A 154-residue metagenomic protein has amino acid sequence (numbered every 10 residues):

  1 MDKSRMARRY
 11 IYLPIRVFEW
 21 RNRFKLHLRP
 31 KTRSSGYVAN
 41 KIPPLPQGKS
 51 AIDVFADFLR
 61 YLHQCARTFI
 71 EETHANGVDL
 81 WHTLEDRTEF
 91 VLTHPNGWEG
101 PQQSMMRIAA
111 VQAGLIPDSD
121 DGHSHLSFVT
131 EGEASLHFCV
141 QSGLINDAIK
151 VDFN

Functional and structural regions predicted by a protein language model:
M1-V111: Phosphate-binding loop and its immediate beta->loop->alpha context in nucleotide/phosphate-handling enzymes
R16-E19, R33-S35, V140-N154: Gly/Thr-rich phosphate-binding beta-strand-loop-beta motif of the actin/hexokinase/Hsp70
E85-R87, G122-H123, K150-F153: Short, well-ordered loop/turn elements at secondary-structure boundaries
F90-T93, Q103, I116-T130: Cytosolic catalytic headpieces and adjacent flexible linkers of membrane translocases
P95, G132-E133, V151-N154: A short acidic Gly-Thr/Ser loop motif
A109-A113, N146-I149: Short, low-complexity, polar/charged sequence segments that are solvent-exposed and flexible
D118, H125-I149: Charged, flexible boundary elements
